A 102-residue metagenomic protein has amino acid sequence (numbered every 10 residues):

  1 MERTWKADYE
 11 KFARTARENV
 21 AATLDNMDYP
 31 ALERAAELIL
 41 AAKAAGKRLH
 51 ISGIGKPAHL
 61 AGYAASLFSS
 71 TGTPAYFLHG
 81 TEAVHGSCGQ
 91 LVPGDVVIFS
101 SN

Functional and structural regions predicted by a protein language model:
M1-N102: Conserved N-terminal alpha-helical segment that immediately precedes and caps sugar-phosphate-binding
